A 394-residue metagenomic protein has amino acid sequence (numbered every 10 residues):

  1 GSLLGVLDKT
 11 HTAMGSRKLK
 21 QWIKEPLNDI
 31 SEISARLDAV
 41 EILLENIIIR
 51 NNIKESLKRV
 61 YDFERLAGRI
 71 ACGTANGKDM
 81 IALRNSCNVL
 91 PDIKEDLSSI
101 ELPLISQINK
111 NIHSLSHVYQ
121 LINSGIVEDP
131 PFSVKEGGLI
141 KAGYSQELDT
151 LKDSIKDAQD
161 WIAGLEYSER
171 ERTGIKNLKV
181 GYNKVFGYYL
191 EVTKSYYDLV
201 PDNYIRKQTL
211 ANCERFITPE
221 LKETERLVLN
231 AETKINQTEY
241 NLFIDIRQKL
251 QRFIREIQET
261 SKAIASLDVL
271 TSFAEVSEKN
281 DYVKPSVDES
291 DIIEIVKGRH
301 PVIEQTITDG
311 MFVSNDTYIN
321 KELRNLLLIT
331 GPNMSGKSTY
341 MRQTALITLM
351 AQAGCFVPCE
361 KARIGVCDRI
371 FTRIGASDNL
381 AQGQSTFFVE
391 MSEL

Functional and structural regions predicted by a protein language model:
G1-S335, T339-F371, A376, E393: Alpha-helical coupling/stalk and coiled-coil linker elements that connect catalytic or binding modules and transmit
L380-L394: Short glycine-rich substrate-engagement loop in P-loop NTPases that contacts/grips substrate
